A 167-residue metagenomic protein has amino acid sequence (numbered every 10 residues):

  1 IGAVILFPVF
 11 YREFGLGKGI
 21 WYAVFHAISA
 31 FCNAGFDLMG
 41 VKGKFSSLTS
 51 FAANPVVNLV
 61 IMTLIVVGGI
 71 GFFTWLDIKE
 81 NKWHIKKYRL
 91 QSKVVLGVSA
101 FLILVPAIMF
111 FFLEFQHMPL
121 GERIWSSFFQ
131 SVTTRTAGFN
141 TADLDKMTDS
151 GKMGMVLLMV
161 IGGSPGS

Functional and structural regions predicted by a protein language model:
I1-S167: Membrane-proximal intracellular helices of multi-pass ion channels
